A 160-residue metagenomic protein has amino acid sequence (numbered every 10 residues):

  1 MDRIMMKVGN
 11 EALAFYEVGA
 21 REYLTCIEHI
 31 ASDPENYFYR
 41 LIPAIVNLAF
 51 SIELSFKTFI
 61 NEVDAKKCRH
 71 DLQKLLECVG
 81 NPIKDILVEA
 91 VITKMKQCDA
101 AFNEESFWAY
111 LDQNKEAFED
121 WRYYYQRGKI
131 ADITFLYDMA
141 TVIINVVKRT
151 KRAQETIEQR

Functional and structural regions predicted by a protein language model:
M1-A44, F59-V63: Charged alpha-helical initiation segments
M1-L13, E17, D64-R160: Long, charged low-complexity segments
L24, E28, I52, I144-K151: Structural signal for well-ordered, non-membrane alpha-helices
V46-K57: Conserved beta-strand->loop/alpha-helix structural units within folded catalytic cores of enzymes with alpha/beta
